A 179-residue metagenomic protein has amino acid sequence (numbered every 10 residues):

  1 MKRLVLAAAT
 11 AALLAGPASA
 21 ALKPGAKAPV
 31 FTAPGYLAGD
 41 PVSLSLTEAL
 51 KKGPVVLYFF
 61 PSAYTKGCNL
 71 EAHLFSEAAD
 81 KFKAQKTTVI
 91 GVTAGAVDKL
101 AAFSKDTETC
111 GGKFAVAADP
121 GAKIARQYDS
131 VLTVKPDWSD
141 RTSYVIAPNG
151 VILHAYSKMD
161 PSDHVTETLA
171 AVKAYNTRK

Functional and structural regions predicted by a protein language model:
M1-L6: Bacterial N-terminal signal peptides that target proteins for export
A7-A15: Bacterial N-terminal signal peptides
G16-A20: Sec/Tat signal peptide C-region and signal peptidase I cleavage site
A33-P54: A short beta-strand-turn-helix
V56-L57, V89: Hydrophobic beta-strand anchors of alpha/beta hydrolase catalytic cores
Y58-Y64, A94: Aromatic-flanked redox-active Cys/Sec active sites in thiol-based oxidoreductases, especially the WC-centered
N69-C110, A122-A125: Structural microenvironment flanking redox-active thiols in thiol-disulfide oxidoreductases
W138-K179: Thiol-/selenol-based redox modules, centered on thioredoxin-like and closely related oxidoreductase domains
